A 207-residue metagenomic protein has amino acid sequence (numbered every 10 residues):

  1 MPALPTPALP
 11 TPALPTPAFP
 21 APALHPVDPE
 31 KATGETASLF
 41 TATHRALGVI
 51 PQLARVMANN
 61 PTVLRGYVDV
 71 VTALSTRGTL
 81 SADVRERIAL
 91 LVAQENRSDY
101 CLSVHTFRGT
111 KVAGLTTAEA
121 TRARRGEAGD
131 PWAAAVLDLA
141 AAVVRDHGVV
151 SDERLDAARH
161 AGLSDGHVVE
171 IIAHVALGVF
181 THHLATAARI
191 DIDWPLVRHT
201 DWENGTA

Functional and structural regions predicted by a protein language model:
M1-A207: Hydrophobic alpha-helical segments
